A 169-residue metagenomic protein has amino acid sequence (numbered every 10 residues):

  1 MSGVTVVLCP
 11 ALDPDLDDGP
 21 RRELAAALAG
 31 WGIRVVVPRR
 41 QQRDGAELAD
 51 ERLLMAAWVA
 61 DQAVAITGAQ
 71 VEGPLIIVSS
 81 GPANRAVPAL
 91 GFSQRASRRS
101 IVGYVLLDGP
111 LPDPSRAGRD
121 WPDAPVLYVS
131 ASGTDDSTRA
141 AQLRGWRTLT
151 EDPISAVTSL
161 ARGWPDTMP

Functional and structural regions predicted by a protein language model:
M1-G45: Short, surface-exposed "cap/lid" segments of acyl-processing enzymes
G3-V4, I33, E72-P74, R99 (+1 more regions): Short coil/turn segments at beta-strand junctions that form active-site/ligand-binding loops
Q42-E72: Alpha/beta-hydrolase active-site loop
I77-V87: Gly/Ala-rich beta-loop-alpha elbow adjacent to hydrolase catalytic centers
R85-L90, P114: Hydrolases whose catalytic domains are alpha/beta-hydrolase-1, hotdog thioesterase, or metallo-beta-lactamase-like
S97-L111: A conserved short beta-strand
D108-S155: The feature captures the conserved acid-bearing segment of alpha/beta-hydrolase catalytic domains
L149-M168: Post-His helix in hydrolase/transferase enzymes
